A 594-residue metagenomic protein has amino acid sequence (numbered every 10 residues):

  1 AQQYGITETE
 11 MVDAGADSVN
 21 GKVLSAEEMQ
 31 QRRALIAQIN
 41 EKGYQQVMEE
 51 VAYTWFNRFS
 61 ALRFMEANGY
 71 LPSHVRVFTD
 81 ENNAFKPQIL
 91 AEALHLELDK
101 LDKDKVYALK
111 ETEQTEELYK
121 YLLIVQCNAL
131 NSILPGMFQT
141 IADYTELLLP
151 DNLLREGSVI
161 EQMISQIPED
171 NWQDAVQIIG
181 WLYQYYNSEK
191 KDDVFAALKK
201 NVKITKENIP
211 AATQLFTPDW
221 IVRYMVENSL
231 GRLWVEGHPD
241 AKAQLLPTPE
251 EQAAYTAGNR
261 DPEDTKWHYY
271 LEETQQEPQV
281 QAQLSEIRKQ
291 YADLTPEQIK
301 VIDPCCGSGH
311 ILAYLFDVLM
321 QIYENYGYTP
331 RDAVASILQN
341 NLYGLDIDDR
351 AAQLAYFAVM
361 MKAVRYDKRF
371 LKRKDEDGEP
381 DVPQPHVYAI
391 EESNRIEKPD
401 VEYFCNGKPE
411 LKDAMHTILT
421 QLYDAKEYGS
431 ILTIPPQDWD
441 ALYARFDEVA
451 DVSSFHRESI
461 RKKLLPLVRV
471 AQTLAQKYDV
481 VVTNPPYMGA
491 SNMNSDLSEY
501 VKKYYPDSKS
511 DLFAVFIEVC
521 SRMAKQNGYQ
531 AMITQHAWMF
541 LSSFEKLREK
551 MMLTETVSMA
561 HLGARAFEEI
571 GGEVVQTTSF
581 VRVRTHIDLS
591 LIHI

Functional and structural regions predicted by a protein language model:
Q3-V47, F59: N-terminal accessory alpha/beta regions
E28-R32, I36-E41, E49, T54 (+8 more regions): Class I S-adenosyl-L-methionine
P72-A108: Extended, well-ordered alpha-helical scaffold/bundle regions in very large, multi-domain proteins
S73, A313, M320, E324 (+5 more regions): Signature of N6-adenine DNA methyltransferases within the class I
L96-L149, L153: Long amphipathic alpha-helical segments that form oligomerization/scaffold cores
E111-Y121, F357-A358, E376-Y478, L553-H561 (+1 more regions): Polynucleotide-recognition surfaces of large bacterial nucleic-acid defense/processing enzymes
W172, A211, L215, W220 (+11 more regions): Hydrophobic alpha-helical scaffolding
Y270-E272, Q276-K300, S453-V482, E499-K502 (+1 more regions): Flexible, glycine/threonine-enriched loop-and-boundary segments that flank and lead into catalytic domains of large
